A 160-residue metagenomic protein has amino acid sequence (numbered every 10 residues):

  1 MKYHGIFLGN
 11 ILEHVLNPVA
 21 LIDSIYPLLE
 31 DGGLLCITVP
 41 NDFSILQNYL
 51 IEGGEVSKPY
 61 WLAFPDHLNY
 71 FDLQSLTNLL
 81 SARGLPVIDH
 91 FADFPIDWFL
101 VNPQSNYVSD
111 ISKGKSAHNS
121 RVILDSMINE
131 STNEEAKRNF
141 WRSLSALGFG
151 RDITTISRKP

Functional and structural regions predicted by a protein language model:
M1-E55, F64-L85, T155-K159: Conserved SAM-binding loop
Y3, L46, G54-K58, K115 (+2 more regions): A generic structural signal for ordered alpha-helices
L8-G9, P40-D42, Y60, L124-E130: N-terminal start-of-chain detector that recognizes signal peptides and the immediate post-cleavage beginning
I25, K58-P59, L144-S145: Short, flexible, glycine/charge-rich loop motifs used to bind or transfer phosphoryl groups or to couple energy/partner
N41, F91-A92: Residue-level recognition of beta-strand->loop/alpha-helix junctions
E52-L62, Q104-D110: Short glycine/proline- and charge-enriched loop/turn segments that cap or connect secondary-structure elements
P86-H90: Short, well-structured beta-strand/strand-turn elements
A92-P160: A C-terminal cap/extension of S-adenosyl-L-methionine-dependent methyltransferases that defines the acceptor-substrate
